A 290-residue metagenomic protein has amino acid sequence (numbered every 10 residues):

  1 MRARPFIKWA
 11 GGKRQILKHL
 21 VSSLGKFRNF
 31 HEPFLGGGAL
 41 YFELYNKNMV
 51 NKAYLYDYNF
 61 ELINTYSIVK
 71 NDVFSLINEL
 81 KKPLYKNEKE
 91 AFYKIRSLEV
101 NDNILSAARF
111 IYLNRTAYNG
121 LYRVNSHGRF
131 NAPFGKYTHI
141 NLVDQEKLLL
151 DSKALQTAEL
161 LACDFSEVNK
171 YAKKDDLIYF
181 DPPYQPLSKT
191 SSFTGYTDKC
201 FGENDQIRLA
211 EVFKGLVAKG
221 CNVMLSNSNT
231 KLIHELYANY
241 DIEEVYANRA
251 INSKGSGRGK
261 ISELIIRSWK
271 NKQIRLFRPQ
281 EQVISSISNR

Functional and structural regions predicted by a protein language model:
R2-I16, S23, K70-Y179, P183-T194 (+3 more regions): SAM-dependent nucleic-acid methyltransferase catalytic core
S22, K26-S97, N141: SAM cofactor-binding core of SAM-dependent methyltransferases, primarily the Rossmann-like beta-alpha-beta module
P33, Y56, L161-C163, F180 (+1 more regions): Short His-Asn-centered micro-motif
L35, F60, E167, Y184 (+1 more regions): Short, glycine/acidic-enriched loop or turn micro-motifs at the edges of active sites
Y112, I265-S268: Short, well-ordered beta-strand micro-motif
K174-S262: Conserved acidic-Pro-Pro-aromatic motif
K270-R290: Flexible, glycine-/basic-rich loop-and-beta segments that form/coincide with the SAM-dependent methyltransferase
